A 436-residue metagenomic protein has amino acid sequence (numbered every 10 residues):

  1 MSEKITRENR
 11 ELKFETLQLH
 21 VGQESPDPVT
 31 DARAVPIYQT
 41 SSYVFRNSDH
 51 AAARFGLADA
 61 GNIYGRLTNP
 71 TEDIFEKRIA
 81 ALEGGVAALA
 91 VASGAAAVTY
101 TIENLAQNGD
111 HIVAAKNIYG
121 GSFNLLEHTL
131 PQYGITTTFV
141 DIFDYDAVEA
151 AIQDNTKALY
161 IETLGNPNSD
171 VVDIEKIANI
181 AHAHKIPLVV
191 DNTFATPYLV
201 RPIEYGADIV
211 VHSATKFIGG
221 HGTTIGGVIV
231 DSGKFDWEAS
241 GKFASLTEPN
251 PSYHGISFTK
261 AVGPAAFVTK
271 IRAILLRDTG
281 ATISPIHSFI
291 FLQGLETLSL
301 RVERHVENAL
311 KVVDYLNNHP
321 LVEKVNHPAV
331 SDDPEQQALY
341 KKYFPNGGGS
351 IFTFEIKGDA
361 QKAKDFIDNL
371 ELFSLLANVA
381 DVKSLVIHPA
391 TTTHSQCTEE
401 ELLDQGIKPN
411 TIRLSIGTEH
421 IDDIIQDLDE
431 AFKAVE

Functional and structural regions predicted by a protein language model:
M1-D59: N-terminal glycine-rich, Lys/His-bearing helix-loop that initiates the first secondary-structure elements of many
S2-K4, E127, T136, D154 (+4 more regions): PLP-dependent enzyme catalytic core of the Aspartate aminotransferase-like
S2-R10, P26, A88-H319, N326: Conserved PLP-enzyme active-site core in the AAT-like
V21-Q23, Q39-Y43, R66-T68, I356 (+2 more regions): Pocket-edge structural micro-motifs
P26, V44-S48, D236-W237, L298 (+3 more regions): Short, acidic Gly/Pro/Ser/Thr-rich loop/turn segments
N47-A96, G121-H128: Conserved N-terminal alpha-helix of the aminotransferase class I/II PLP-enzyme fold
V230, T353-E355, S415-G417: Short hydrophobic/aromatic beta-strand micro-patches that form the beta-sheet surface supporting nucleotide- or nucleic
T279-T282, I286-S288, Q293, T297 (+4 more regions): Conserved small-domain helix->loop->beta segment predominantly found in fold-type I
